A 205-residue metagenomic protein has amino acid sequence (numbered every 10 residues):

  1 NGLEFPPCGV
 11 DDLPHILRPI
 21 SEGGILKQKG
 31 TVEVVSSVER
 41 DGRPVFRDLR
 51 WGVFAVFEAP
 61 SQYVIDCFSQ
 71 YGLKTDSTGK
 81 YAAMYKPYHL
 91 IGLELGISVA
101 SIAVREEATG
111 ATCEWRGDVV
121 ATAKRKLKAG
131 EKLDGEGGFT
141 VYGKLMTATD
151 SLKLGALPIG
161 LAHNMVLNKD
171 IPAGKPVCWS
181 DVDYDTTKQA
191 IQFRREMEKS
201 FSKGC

Functional and structural regions predicted by a protein language model:
N1-C205: C-terminal catalytic/substrate-binding lobe primarily of soluble NAD(P)-dependent oxidoreductases
